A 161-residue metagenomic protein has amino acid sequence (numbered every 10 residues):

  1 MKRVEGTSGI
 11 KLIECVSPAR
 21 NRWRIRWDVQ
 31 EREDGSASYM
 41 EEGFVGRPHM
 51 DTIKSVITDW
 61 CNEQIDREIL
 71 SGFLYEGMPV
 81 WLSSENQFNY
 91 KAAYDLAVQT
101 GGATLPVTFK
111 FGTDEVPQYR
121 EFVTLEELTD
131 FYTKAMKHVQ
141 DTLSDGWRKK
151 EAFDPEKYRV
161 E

Functional and structural regions predicted by a protein language model:
K2-E161: A preference for well-ordered globular domain cores that mediate specific macromolecular interactions or catalysis
